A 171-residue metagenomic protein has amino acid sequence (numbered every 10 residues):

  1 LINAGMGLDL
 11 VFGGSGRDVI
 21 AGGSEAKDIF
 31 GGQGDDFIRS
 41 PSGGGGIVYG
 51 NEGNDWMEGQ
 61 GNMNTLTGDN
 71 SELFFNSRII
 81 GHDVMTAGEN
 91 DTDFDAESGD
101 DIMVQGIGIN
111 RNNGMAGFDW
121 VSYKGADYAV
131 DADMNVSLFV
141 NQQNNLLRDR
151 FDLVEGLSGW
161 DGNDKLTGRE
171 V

Functional and structural regions predicted by a protein language model:
L1-I2, V11, I20-A21, I29 (+12 more regions): Hydrophobic "rung" positions of tandem beta-strand repeat architectures that form parallel beta-solenoids
G5, G14, G23, P41 (+8 more regions): Short, structured coil/turn linkers that connect adjacent secondary-structure elements
M6-D9, S24-K27, S42-G46, G61-N64 (+5 more regions): Short "repeat-start/strand-capping" segments in structured domains, especially the N-termini of parallel beta-helix
S15, D28, G50-E52, W56-R78 (+3 more regions): GD-rich hexapeptide-repeat beta-solenoids
G43, G53, E89-N90: Surface-exposed loop/turn segments connecting beta-strands in extracellular beta-rich domains
L147-G156: Signature of short aromatic-glycine-proline-rich micro-motifs recurring in repeat-based ectodomains
